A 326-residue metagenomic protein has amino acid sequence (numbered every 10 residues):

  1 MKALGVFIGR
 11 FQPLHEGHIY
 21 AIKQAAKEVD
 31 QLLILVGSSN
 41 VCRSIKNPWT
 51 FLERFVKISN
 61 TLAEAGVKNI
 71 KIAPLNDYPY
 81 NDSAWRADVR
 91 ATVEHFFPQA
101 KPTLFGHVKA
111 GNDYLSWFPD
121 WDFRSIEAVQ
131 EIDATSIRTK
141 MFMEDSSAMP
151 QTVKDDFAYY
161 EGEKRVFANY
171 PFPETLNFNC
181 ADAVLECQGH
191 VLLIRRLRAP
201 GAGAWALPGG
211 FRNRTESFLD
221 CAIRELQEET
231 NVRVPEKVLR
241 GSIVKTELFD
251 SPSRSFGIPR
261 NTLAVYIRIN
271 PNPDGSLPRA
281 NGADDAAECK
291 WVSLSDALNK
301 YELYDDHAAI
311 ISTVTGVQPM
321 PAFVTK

Functional and structural regions predicted by a protein language model:
M1-N169, Q318, A322: Nucleotidyltransferase catalytic core that binds NTPs
V67, Q99, F178, E186 (+2 more regions): Short connector loops at helix/strand junctions that flank enzyme active sites, especially segments positioning acidic
G106-K109, R196-L197, L263: Short, well-ordered beta-to-alpha junction loops that form the rim of enzyme active sites and present histidine/acidic
M143-A168, P200-A204, I258, T262-K326: Nudix hydrolase/Nudix homology domain
F167-L207, V234, I269-P271: N-terminal strand-loop-strand
E186, I223, Q227, N231-S276: Active-site segment of metal-dependent pyrophosphate-handling enzymes, primarily the Nudix hydrolase catalytic core
W205-E216: Short histidine-centered catalytic/ligand-binding loop motif
